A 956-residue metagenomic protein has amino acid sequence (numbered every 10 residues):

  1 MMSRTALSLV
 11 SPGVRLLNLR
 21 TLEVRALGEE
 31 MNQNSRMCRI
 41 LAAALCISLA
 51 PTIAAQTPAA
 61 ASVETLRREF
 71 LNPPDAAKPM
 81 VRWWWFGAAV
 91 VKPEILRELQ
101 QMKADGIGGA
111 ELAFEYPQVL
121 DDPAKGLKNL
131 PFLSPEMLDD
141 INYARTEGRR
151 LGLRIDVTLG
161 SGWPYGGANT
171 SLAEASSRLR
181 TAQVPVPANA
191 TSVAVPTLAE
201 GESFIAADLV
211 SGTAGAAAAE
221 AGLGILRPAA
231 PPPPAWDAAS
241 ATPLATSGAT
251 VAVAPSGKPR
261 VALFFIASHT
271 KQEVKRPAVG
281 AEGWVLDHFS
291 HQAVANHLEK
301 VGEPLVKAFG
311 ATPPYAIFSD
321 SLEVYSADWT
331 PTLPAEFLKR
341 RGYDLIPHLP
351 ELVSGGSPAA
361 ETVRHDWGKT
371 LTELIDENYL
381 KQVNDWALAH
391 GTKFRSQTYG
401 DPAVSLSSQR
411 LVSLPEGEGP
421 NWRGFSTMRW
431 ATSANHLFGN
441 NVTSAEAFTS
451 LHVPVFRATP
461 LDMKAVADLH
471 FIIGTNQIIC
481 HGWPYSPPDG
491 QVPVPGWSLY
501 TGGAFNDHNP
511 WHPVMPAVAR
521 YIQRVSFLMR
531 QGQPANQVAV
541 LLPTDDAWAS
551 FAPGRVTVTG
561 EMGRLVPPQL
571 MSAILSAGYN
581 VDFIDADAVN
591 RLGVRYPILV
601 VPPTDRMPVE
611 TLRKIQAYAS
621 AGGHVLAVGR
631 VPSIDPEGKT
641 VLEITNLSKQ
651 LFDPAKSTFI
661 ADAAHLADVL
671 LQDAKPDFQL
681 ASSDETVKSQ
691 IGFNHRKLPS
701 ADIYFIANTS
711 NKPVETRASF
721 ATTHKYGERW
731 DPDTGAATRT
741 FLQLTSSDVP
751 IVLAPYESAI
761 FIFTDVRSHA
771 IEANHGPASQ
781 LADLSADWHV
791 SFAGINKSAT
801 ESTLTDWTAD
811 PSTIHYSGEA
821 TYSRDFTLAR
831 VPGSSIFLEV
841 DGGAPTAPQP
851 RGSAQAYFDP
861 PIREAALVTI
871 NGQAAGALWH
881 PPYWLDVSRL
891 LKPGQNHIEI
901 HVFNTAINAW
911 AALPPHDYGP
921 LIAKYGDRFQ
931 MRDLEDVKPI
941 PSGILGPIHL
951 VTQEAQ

Functional and structural regions predicted by a protein language model:
V14-L19, M31-A42: Bacterial N-terminal signal peptides that target proteins for export
I40-T52: Bacterial N-terminal signal peptides
A55-P314, I944-Q956: Mature N-terminal, pre-catalytic/accessory segment of carbohydrate-active enzymes
P79-M80, I95-L96, G109, F132-T170 (+6 more regions): Carbohydrate-binding surfaces of carbohydrate-active enzymes
W163-L172, S177-T181, P185-A238, P487 (+8 more regions): An acidic-aromatic loop/edge-strand motif
E728, L867-T869: Beta-strand signatures of extracellular beta-sandwich domains
D748-I751, W884-R889: Exposed aromatic-hydrophobic patches
T869-G876: Short strand-turn-strand beta-turns centered on an Asx-Gly dipeptide
